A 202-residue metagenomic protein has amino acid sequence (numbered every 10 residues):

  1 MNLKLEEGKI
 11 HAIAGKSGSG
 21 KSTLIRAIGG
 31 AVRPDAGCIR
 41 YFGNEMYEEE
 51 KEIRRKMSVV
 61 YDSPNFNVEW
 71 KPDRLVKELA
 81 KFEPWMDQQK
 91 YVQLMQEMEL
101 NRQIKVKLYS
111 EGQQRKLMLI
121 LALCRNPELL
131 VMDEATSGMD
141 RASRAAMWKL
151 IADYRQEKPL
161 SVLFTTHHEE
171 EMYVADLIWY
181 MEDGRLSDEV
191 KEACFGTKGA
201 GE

Functional and structural regions predicted by a protein language model:
A14-K16: The feature captures the beta-strand-to-loop junction immediately N-terminal to the Walker
G29: Helix-to-loop junction immediately C-terminal to a conserved catalytic motif
G37-E48, E52-I53: Conserved ABC transporter NBD signature motif
S63, V68-F82: Q-loop/switch helix immediately C-terminal to the Walker
L119: Hydrophobic anchor residue at the start of the ABC signature
L130-E134: Catalytic Walker B motif of ABC-type/P-loop ATPase nucleotide-binding domains
R141-S143: Helix N-cap at the start of a conserved alpha-helix in ABC-type nucleotide-binding domains
